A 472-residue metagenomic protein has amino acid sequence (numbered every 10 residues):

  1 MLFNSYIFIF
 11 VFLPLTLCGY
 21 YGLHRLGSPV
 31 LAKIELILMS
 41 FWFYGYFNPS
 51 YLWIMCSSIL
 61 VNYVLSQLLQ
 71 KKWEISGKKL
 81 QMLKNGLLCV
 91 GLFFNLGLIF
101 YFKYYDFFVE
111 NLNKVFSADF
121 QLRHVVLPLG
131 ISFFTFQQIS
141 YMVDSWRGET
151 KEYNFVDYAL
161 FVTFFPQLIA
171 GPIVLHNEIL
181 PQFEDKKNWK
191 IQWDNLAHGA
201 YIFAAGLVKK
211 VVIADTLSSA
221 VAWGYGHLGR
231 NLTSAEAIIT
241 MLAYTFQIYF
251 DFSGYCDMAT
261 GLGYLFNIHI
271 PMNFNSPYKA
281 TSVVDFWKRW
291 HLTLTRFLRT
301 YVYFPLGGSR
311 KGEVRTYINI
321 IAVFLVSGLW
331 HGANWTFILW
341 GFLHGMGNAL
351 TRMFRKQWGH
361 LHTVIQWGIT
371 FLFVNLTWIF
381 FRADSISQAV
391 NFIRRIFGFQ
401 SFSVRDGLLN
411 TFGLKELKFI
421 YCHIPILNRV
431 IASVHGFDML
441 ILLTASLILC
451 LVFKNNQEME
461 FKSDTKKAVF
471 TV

Functional and structural regions predicted by a protein language model:
M1-S446, C450, N456-V472: Membrane-embedded transmembrane alpha-helical bundles that form the catalytic cores of multi-pass lipid-modifying
